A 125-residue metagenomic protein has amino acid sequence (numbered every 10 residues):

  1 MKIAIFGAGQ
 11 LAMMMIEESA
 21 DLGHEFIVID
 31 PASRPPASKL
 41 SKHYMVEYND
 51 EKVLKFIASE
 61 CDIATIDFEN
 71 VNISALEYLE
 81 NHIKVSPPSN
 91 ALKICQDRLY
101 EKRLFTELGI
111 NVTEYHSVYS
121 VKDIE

Functional and structural regions predicted by a protein language model:
M1-Q96, Y100: ATP-binding N-terminal substructure of ATP-dependent carboxylate-amine bond-forming enzymes
I94-E125: Active-site nucleotide/adenylate-binding loops and adjacent lid/helix of ATP-dependent enzymes
